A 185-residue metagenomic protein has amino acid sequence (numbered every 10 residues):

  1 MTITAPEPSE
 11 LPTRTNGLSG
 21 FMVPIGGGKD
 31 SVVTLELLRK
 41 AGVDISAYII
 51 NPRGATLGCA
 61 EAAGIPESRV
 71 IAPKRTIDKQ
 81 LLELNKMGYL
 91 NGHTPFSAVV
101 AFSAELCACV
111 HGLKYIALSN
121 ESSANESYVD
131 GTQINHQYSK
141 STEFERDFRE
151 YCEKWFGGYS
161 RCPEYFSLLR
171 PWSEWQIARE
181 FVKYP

Functional and structural regions predicted by a protein language model:
T2-F21, K29-P185: Nucleotide-activated chemistry modules centered on ATP-dependent adenylation/adenylyltransferase
